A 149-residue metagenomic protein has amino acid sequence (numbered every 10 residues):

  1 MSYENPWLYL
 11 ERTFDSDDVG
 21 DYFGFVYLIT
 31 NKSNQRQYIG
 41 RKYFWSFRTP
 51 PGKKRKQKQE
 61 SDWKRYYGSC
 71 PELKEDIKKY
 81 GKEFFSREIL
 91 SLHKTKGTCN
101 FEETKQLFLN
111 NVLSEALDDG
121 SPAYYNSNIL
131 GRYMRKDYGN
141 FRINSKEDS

Functional and structural regions predicted by a protein language model:
S2-S149: Structure-specific nucleic-acid interaction/processing domains
